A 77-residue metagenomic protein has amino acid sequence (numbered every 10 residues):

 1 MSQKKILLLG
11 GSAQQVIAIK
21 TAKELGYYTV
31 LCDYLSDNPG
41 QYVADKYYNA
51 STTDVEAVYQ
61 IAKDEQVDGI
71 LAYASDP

Functional and structural regions predicted by a protein language model:
M1-P77: ATP-binding N-terminal substructure of ATP-dependent carboxylate-amine bond-forming enzymes
